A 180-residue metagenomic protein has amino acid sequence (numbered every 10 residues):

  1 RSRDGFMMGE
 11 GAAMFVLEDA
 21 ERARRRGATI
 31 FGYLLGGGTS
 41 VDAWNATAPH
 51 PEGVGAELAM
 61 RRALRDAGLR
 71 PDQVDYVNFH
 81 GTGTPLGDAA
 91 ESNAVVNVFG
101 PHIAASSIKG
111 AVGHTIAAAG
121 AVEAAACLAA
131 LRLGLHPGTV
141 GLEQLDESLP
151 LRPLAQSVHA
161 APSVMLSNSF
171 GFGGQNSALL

Functional and structural regions predicted by a protein language model:
R1-L69, D75-Y76: Condensing-enzyme catalytic core mediating Claisen C-C bond formation in acyl metabolism
R1-M8, S92-A121: Conserved catalytic cysteine-centered active-site region of acyl-thioester-dependent Claisen-condensing enzymes
R1-R22, A117-L180: Conserved beta-strand-centric core segments of catalytic alpha/beta enzyme folds
Y33, A105-S107, S167: General beta-strand structural signal in soluble alpha/beta enzymes
A46, D88-S92, A118-A121, A178: Conserved strand-to-helix beginnings and helix N-cap segments that scaffold or border functional pockets
A59-A67, A94, V98, C127 (+1 more regions): Stable alpha-helical structural segments in soluble proteins, enriched in small hydrophobic residues
H80: Glycine-centered flexible beta-alpha turn that most often forms the glycine-rich phosphate-binding loop
T84-L86: Acidic catalytic loop of the alpha/beta-hydrolase fold
